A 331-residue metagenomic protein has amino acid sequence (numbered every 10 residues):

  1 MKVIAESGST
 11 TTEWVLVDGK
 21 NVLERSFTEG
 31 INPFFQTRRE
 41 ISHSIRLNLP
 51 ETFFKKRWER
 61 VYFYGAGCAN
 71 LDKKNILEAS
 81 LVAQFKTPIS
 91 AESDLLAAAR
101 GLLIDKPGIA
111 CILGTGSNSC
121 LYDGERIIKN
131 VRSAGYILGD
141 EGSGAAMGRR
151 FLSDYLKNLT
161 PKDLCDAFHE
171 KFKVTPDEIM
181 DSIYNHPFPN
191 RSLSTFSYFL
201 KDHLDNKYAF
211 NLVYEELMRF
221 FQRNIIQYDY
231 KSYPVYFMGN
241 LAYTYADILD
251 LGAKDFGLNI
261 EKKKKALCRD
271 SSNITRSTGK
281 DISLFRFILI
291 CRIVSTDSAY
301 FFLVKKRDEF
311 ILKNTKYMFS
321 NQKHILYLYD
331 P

Functional and structural regions predicted by a protein language model:
M1-E59, S80, L102-P107, L152-F301 (+1 more regions): ATP-binding/phosphotransfer module of carbohydrate and carboxylate kinases, centering on a glycine-rich
G8, V15, A66, L96 (+1 more regions): Anionic group-transfer/hydrolysis microenvironments
V15, Y62-Y64, S90, A110: Short, conserved beta-strand segments within well-ordered enzyme catalytic domains that often line or immediately flank
Y62-A69, L113-G116, S232-A242: Glycine-rich beta-strand-to-loop/alpha-helix junction loops that act as flexible
A69-D163: Phosphate-binding/catalytic loop of phosphoryl-transfer enzymes
I325-D330: Short, intrinsically disordered C-terminal tails of secreted or membrane-associated proteins
